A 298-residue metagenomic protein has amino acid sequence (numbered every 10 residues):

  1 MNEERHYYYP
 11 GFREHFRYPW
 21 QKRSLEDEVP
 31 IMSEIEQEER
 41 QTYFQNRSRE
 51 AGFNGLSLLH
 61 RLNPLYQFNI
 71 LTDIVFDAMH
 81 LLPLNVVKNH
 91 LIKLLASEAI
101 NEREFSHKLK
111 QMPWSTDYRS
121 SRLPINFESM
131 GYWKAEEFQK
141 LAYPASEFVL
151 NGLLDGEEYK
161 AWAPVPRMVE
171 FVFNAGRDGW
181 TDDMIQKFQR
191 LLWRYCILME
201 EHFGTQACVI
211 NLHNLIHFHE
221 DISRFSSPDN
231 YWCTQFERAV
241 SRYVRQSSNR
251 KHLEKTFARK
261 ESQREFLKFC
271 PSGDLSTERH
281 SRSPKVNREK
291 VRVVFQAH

Functional and structural regions predicted by a protein language model:
M1-A135, V149, L154, T256-F257 (+1 more regions): Domain-level detector for long, ordered catalytic/regulatory cores in large eukaryotic signaling and trafficking
N89, K93-H298: Terminal interaction-prone segments of large eukaryotic proteins
